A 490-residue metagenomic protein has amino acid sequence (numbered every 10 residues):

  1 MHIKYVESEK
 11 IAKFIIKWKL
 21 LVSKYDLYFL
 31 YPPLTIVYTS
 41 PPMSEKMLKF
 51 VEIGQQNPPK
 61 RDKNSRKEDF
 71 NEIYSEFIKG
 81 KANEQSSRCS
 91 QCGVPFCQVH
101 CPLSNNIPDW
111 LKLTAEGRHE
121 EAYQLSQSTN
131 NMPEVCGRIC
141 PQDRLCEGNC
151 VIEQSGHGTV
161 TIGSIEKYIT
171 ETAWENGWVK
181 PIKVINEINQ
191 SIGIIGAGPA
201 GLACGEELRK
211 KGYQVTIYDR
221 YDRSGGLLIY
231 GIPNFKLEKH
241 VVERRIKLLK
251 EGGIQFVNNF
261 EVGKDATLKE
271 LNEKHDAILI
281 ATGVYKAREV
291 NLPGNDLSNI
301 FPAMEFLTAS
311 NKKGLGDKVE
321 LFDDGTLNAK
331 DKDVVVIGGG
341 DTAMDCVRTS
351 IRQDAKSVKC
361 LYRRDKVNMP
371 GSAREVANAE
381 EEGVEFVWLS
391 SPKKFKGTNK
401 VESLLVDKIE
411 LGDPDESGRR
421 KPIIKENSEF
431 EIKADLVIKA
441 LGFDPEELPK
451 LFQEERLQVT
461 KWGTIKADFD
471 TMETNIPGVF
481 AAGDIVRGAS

Functional and structural regions predicted by a protein language model:
L48-N71, F96-E121, Q142-E171: Iron-sulfur (Fe-S) cluster-binding segments and ferredoxin-like electron-carrier domains, especially [2Fe-2S]
E76-F96, E120-L145: Immediate flanking context of iron-sulfur cluster ligation sites
I78, E251-N272, V319-G325, L389-D435: A structured beta-alpha segment of the ubiquitous adenosine-cofactor-binding alpha/beta core
W110, V135-R138, D143-I195, K211 (+3 more regions): FAD-binding core/adjacent interface of flavoenzyme oxidoreductases
I192-Q214, M344-I351: N-terminal Rossmann-like FAD-binding beta1-loop-alpha1 element of flavoenzymes
I217, Y221-F256, V347-K394: Rossmann-like dinucleotide-binding cores of NAD(P)H-dependent redox enzymes
A287-D296, L307, E320-W388, V486-R487: Rossmann-like dinucleotide-binding core of oxidoreductases
D296-D331, D415-A489: FAD-site-proximal beta/loop scaffold in flavoenzymes
